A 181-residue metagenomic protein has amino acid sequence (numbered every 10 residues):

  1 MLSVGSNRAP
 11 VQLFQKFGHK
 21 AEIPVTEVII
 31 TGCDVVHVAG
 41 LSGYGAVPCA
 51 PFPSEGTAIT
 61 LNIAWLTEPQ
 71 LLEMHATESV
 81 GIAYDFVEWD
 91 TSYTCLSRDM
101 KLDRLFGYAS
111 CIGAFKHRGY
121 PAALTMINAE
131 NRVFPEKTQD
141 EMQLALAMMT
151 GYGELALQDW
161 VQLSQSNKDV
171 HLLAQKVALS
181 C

Functional and structural regions predicted by a protein language model:
M1-C181: Glycine-aromatic micro-motifs
